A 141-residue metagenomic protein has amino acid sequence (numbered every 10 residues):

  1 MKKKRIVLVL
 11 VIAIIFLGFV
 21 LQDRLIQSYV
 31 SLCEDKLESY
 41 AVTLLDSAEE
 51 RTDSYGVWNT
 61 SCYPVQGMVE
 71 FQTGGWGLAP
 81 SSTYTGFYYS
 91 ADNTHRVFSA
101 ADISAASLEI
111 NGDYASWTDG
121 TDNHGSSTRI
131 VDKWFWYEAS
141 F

Functional and structural regions predicted by a protein language model:
M1-I15: N-terminal Sec-pathway targeting helices
M1-K3, F19-L21, S99, S104: Serine/threonine-rich low-complexity intrinsically disordered regions
K2-K4, K36, K133: Context-gated lysine
V11-A13, S47, N111: Low-complexity, intrinsically disordered/propeptide-like segments
I15-S81: N-terminal export/targeting and maturation segments
G67-F141: Extracytoplasmic electrostatic interaction patches
